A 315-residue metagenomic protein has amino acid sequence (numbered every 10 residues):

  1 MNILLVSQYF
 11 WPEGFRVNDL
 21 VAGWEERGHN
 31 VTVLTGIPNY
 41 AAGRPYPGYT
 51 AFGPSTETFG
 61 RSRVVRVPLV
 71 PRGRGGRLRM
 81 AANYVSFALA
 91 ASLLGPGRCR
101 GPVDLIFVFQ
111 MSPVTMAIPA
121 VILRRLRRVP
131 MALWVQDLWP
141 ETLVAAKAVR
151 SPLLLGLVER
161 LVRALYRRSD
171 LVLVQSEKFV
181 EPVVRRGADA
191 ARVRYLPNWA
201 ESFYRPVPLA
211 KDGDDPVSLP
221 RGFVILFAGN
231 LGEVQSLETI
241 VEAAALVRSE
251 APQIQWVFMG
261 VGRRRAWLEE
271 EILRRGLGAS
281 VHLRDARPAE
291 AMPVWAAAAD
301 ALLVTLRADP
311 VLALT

Functional and structural regions predicted by a protein language model:
M1-T58, V247: N-terminal subdomain of nucleotide-sugar transferases
L20, T115, I122-L126, P130 (+1 more regions): Membrane-proximal helix-turn-helix segments that form the acceptor-binding/catalytic region of lipid-linked
T35-R100: A conserved catalytic-core segment of Leloir-type glycosyltransferases
I37, K178, L196-W199: Carbohydrate-associated surface elements
V184, A190-Y195, W199-P216, S236: Acidic anion/phosphate-binding donor-loop and adjacent secondary structure in glycosyltransferase catalytic cores
A200, P216-Q235, V241-A244, V257: Conserved donor-binding/catalytic core segment of Leloir-type glycosyltransferases
Q235, P288-T315: Nucleotide-sugar-dependent
G260, R265-A291: Nucleotide-activated donor-binding/catalytic signature segment of Leloir-type glycosyltransferases, i.e., the conserved
